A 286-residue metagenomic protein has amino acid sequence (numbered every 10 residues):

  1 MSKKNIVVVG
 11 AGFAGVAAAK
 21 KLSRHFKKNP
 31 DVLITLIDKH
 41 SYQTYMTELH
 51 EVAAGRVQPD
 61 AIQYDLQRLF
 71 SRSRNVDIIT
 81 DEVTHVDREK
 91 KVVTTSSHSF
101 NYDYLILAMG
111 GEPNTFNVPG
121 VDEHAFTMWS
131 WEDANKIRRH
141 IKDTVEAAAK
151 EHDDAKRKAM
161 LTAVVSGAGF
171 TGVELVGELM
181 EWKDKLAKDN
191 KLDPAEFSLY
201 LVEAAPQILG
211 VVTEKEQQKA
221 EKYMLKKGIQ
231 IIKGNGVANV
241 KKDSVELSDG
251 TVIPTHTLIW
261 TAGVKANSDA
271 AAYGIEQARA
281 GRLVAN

Functional and structural regions predicted by a protein language model:
S2-D77, V173-V211, I259: Beta1-alpha1 glycine-rich phosphate/pyrophosphate-binding loop at the start of Rossmann-like nucleotide-binding domains
V9, N101-G110, V237, V245 (+1 more regions): Short hydrophobic core segments
L49-V57, D122-F126, E216, G274-I275: Short glycine-enriched, charge-decorated loop/helix-capping segments at active-site entrances that position
D65-N75, E216-I231: Helical element adjacent to the flavin cofactor pocket in flavoenzyme catalytic cores
I79-K91, K233-S244: A conserved short coil-to-beta-strand element within the FAD-binding core of flavoproteins
T95-H98, S248-G250: Glycine-centered tight beta-turn/hairpin loop motif at sheet-sheet or coil-to-beta transitions
N114-F170, L179-W182: Glycine-rich dinucleotide-binding loop and its adjacent helix/turn
E123-H152, I253-T257, T261-N286: FAD-site-proximal beta/loop scaffold in flavoenzymes
